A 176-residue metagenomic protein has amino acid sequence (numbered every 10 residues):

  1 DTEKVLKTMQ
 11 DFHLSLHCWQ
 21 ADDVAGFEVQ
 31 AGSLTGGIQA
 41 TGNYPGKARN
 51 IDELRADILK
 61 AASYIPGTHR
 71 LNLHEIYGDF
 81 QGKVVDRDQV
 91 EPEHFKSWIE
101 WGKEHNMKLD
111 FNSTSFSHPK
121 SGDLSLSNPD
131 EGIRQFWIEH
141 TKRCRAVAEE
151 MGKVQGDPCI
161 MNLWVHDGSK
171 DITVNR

Functional and structural regions predicted by a protein language model:
T2-P129, F136, R145-A146: Alpha/beta catalytic barrel-like cores
G132-F136, T173-N175: Flexible, glycine/proline-enriched loop segments at strand-loop-helix junctions that form or flank small-ligand binding
W137, R143, E149-K153: Fungal eukaryote-biased detector of long internal structured cores
A148-V174: Active-site groove signature of glycoside hydrolases
